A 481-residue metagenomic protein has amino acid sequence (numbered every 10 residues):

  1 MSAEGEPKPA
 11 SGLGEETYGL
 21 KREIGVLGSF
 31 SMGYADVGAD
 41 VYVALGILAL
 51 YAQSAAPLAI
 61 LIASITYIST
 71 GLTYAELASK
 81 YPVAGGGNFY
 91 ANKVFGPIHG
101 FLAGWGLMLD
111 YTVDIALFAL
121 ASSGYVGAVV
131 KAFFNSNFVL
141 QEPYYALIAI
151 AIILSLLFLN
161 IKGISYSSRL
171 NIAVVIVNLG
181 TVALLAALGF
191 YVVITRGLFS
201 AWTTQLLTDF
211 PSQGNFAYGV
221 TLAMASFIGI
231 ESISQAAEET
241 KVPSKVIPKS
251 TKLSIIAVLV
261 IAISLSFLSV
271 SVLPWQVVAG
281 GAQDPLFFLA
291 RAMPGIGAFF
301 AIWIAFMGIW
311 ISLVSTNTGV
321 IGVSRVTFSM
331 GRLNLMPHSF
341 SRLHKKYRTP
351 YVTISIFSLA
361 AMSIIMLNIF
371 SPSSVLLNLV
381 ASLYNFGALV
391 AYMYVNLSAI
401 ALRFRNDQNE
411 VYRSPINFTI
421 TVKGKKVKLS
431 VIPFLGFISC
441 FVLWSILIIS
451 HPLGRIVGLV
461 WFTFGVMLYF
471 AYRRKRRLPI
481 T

Functional and structural regions predicted by a protein language model:
M1-A55, L61, I68-L72, V83-A84 (+4 more regions): Membrane-interface "cap" regions at the ends of multi-pass membrane proteins
G14-E15, G19-L20, S54-P57, F134-Y144 (+2 more regions): Helix-loop-helix junctions that connect adjacent transmembrane segments in multi-pass membrane transporters
K21, V26, E142-I150, K241-K245 (+5 more regions): Loop-to-transmembrane helix boundary motifs in multi-pass membrane proteins
D40-L140, S254-V260, S264, L453-V466: Extracellular loop-to-transmembrane helix junctions
F89-Y90, G96, A128-F133, N137 (+2 more regions): TM-loop-TM module centered on a large, flexible mid-protein loop between adjacent transmembrane helices in multi-pass
G124, A128-V129, I176-T204, S266-L273 (+3 more regions): Hydrophobic alpha-helical segments and their helix-loop junctions in multi-pass secondary transporters
Y144-T195, T251-I255, A381-Y394, R455-M467: Membrane-interface loop-to-helix entry segments
N378-A391, T421-T481: A generic transmembrane alpha-helix motif of multi-pass inner-membrane proteins
